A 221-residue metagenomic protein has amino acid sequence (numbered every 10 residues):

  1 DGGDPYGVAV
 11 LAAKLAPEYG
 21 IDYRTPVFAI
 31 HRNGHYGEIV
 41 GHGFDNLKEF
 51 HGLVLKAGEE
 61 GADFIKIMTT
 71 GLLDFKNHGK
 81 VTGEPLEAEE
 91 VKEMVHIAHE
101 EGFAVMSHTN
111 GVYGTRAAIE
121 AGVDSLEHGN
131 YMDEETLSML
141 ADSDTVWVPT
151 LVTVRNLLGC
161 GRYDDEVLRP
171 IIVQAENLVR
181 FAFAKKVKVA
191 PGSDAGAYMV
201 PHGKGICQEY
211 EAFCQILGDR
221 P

Functional and structural regions predicted by a protein language model:
D1-I97, V146-V154: Divalent-metal coordination cores built from histidine and acidic residues
D4-V8, H31-R32, G71-F75, N110-R116 (+3 more regions): Active-site environment of divalent metal-dependent phosphoester hydrolases
R24, V105-H108, E127, V146-V148 (+1 more regions): Structural detector of well-ordered beta-strand residues that form the stable sheet scaffold of enzyme domains
E38-F44, K76-A88, V123-S125, C160-V173 (+1 more regions): Glycine-rich tight-turn/loop motif centered on a GG-T
E87-I97, M106-I119: N-terminal active-site wall of soluble small-molecule enzyme domains
E100, Y163, V173-P221: His/Asp/Glu-enriched, well-ordered alpha-helical/loop segment that forms or immediately abuts the divalent-metal
I119-S125, A141-W147, K186-K188: Glycine-enriched alpha-helix->loop->beta-strand junction motifs that scaffold or abut catalytic
